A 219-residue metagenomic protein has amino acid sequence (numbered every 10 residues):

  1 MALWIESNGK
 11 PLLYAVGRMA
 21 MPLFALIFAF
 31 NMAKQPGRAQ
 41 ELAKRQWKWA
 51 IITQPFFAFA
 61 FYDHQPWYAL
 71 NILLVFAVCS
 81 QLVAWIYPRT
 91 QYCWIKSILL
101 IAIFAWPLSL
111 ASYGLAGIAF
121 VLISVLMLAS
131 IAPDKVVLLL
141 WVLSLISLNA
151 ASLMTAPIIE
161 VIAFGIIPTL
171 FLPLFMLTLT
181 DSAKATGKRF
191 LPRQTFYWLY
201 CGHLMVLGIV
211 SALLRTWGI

Functional and structural regions predicted by a protein language model:
M1-I219: Alpha-helical transmembrane segments and their immediate juxtamembrane cytosolic regions
